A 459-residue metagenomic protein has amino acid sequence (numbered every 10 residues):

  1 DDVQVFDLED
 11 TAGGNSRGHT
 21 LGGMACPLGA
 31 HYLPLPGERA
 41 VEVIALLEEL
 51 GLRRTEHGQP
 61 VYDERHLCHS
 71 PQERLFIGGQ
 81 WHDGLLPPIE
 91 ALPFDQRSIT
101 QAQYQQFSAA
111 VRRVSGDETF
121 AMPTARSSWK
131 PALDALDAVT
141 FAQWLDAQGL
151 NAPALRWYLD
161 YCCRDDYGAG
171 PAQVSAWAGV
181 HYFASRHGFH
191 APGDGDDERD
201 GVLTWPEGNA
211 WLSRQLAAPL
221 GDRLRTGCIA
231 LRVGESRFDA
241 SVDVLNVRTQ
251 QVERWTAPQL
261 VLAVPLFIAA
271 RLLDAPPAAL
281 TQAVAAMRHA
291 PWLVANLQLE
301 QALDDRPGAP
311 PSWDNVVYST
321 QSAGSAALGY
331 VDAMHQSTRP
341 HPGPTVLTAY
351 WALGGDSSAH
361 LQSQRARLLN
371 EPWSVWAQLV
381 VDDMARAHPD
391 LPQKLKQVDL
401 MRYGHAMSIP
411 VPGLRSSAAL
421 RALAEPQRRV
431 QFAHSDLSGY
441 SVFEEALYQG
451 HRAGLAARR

Functional and structural regions predicted by a protein language model:
D1-G22: Glycine-rich FAD pyrophosphate-binding loop
M24-A110: Dinucleotide-binding Rossmann-like beta1-alpha1 core, especially the glycine-rich loop that anchors the ADP
P27-P36, R126-D134, E198-W205, L280-R288 (+2 more regions): Active-site rim elements
S115-A240, T256: Active-site/ligand-binding neighborhood in enzyme catalytic cores
D194-D197, E253-Q259, V264-S408: C-terminal segments that line or cap access tunnels to active or ligand-binding sites in enzymes and enzyme-associated
P340-H341, G404-Q431: FAD-binding beta-loop-beta segment adjacent to the flavin cofactor pocket
T348-Y350, A422-Y440, Q449: Short FAD-binding loop at a beta-strand-to-alpha-helix junction that anchors the flavin cofactor in diverse
L447-R459: Internal hydrophobic alpha-helix adjacent to the cofactor/substrate pocket in enzyme cavities
